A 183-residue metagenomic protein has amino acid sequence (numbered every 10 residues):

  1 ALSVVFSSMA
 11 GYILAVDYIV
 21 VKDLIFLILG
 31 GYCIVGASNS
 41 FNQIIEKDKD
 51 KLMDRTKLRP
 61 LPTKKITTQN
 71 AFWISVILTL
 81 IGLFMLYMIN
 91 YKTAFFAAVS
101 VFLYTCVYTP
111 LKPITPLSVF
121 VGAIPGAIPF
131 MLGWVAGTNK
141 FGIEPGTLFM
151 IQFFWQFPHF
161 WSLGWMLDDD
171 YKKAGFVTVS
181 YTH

Functional and structural regions predicted by a protein language model:
A1, L61-A71, V107-P125: Interhelical loop and helix-boundary elements at the membrane-water interface of polytopic inner-membrane proteins
F6, Y12-I44, F95-A98, F102-T105 (+1 more regions): Membrane-embedded alpha-helical segments that form the functional core of polytopic membrane enzymes, especially those
S7-S8, P60, V121-V135: Small-residue-rich segments of transmembrane alpha-helices in multi-pass membrane proteins, especially helix faces
M9-I13, L80-F84, T105-P110, F130-V135: Alpha-helical transmembrane segments of multipass membrane proteins
V35-P62, P158, W165, Y171: Acidic (Asp/Glu-rich) catalytic motifs at the cytosolic membrane interface
D54-T93: Multi-pass membrane catalytic core of lipid/isoprenoid biosynthesis enzymes
Y87-Y91, L111-L117, A136-N139: Membrane-interface helix caps and helix-loop-helix hairpins in membrane proteins
T182-H183: Conserved small/polar residues in nucleotide/adenosyl-binding loops
